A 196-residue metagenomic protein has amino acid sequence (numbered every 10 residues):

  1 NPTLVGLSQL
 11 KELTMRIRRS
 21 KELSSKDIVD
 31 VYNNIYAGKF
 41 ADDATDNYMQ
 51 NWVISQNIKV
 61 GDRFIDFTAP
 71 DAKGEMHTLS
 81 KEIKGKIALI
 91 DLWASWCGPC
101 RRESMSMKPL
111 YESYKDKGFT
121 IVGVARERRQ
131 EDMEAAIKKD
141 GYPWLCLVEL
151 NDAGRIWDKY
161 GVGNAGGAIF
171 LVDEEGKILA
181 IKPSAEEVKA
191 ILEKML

Functional and structural regions predicted by a protein language model:
N1-T78: Oxidative protein folding and maturation machinery
R63, K86, N164-G166: Short, small/polar residue-rich loop motifs at catalytic or cofactor-binding pockets
I90, M133, G176: Hydrophobic, well-ordered secondary-structure elements that form the walls of internal hydrophobic environments
L92-P109: Conserved redox-active cysteine motifs that mediate thiol-disulfide chemistry, especially di-cysteine Cys-X(1-2)-Cys
E112-I156, V162-G163: Conserved segment of the thioredoxin-like fold in thiol-based oxidoreductases
D140-Y142, E149-M195: Thiol/disulfide oxidoreductase modules built on the thioredoxin-like
